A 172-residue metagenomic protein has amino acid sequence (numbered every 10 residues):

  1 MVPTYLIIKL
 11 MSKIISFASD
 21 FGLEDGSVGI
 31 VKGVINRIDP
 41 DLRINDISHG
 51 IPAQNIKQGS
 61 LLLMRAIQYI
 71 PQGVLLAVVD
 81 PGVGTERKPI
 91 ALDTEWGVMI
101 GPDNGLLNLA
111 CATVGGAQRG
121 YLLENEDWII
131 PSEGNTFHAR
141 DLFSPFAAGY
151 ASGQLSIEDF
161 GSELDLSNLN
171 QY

Functional and structural regions predicted by a protein language model:
S12-S19, D46: Cofactor-binding active-site loop characterized by glycine-rich and histidine/acidic residues
I14, G26, I38-I44, P52-Q58 (+2 more regions): Active-site histidine-anchored catalytic micro-motif
S16-L23, V28: N-terminal signal-anchor module of multipass membrane proteins
S27-I35: Short, solvent-exposed amphipathic alpha-helices that sit in or adjacent to ligand/effector-binding or catalytic
D46-G59, D159-N168: N-terminal auxiliary interaction/assembly segments of multi-subunit proteins
Y121, I130-Y172: Anionic-ligand-binding alpha/beta catalytic cores of soluble enzymes and soluble regulatory domains that recognize
